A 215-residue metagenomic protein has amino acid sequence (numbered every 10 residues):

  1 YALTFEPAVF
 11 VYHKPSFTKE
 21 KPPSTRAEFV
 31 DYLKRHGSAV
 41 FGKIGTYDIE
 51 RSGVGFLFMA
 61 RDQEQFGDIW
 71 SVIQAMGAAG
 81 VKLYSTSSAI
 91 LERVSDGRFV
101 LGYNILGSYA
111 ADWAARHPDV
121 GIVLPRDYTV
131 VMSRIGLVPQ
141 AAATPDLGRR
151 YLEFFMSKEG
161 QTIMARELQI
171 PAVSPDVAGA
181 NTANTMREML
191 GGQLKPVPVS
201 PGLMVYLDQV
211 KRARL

Functional and structural regions predicted by a protein language model:
Y1-S95: Extracytoplasmic ligand-binding site segments that recognize negatively charged/polar headgroups
E6, V72-G77, L83, S88 (+1 more regions): Periplasmic-binding protein-like
V9-S16, F58-A60, S133-T144, I163: A bilobed periplasmic-binding-protein/Venus flytrap-type ligand-binding module shared by bacterial periplasmic
H36-V40, F154-A178: Periplasmic-binding protein-like
D68, V72, R134, A143-F155 (+1 more regions): Short amphipathic alpha-helical coupling segments at ligand-binding clamshell hinges and other catalytic/signaling
V94-G97, V138: Hydrophobic residues within well-ordered alpha-helices
V100-D119: A ligand-binding cleft/hinge motif common to bilobed small-molecule-binding domains
A172-L215: An extracytoplasmic/periplasmic, membrane-proximal ligand-sensing/linker region
